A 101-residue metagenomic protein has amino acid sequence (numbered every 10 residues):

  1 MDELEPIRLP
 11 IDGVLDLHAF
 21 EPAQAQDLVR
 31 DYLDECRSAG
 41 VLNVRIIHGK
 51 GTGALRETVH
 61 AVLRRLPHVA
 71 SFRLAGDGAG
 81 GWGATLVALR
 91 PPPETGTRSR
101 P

Functional and structural regions predicted by a protein language model:
M1-P101: Long, charged, low-complexity intrinsically disordered regions
